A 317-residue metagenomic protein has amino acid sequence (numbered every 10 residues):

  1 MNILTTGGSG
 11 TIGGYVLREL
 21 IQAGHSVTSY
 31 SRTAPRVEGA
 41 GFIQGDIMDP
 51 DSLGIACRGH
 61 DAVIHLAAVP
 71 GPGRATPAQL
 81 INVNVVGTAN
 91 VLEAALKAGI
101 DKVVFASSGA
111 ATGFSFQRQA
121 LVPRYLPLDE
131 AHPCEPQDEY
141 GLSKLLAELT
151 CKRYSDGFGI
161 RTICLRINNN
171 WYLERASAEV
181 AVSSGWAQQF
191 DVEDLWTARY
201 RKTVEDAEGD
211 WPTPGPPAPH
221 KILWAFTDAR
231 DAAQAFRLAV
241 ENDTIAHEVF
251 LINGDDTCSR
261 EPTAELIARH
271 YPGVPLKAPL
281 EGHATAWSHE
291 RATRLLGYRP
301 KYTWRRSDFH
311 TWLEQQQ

Functional and structural regions predicted by a protein language model:
I3-A23: N-terminal Rossmann NAD(P)H-binding glycine-rich loop of SDR-like oxidoreductase domains
P35-R36, Q44-V83, A94: NAD(P)H-binding glycine-rich loop region in Rossmannoid oxidoreductase-like domains and their noncatalytic homologs
M48, Q79-G87, C134, L142-S143 (+1 more regions): Glycine-rich NAD(P)-binding loop of the Rossmann-fold in SDR/ketoreductase-type enzymes
N82, R118-T162: Catalytic helix-loop patch of NAD(P)-dependent Rossmann-fold dehydrogenases
V85-V91, S143-C151, A229-A232: Conserved catalytic Lys-bearing alpha helix of Rossmann-like short-chain dehydrogenase/reductases
N90-D138: Conserved Rossmann-fold NAD(P)-dependent oxidoreductase catalytic core, especially the SDR/UDP-sugar
G157-I160, Y172-T197, P217, A239-V249: Glycine/proline-rich active-site loop of Rossmann-fold NAD(P)-dependent oxidoreductases
F226-Q317: C-terminal substrate-binding subdomain of Rossmann-fold SDR/epimerase-dehydratase oxidoreductases
